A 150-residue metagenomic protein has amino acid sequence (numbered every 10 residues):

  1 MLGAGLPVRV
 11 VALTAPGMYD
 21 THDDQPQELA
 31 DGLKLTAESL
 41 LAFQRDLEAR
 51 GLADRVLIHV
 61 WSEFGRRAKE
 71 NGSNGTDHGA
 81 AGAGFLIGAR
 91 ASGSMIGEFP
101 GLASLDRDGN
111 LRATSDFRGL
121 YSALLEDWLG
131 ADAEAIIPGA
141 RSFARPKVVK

Functional and structural regions predicted by a protein language model:
M1-D46: Anion-binding catalytic surfaces of enzymes that hydrolyze or transfer phosphate/sulfate esters
L2-P7, G51-A53, T76-A80: Extracellular/periplasmic catalytic domains that process cell-envelope and extracellular macromolecules
G3, L41, R45-A49, R66 (+1 more regions): Sec-exported extracytoplasmic/periplasmic mature domains
R9-A12, L57-V60, F85-L86: Structural recognition of the beta-strand scaffold that forms the well-ordered cores of secreted hydrolase catalytic
L40, L47-G72: Metal-dependent active-site segment of extracytoplasmic phospho-/sulfohydrolases and closely related
E48, L102-K150: Membrane-interface soluble catalytic domains
S62-G93: Histidine-centered active-site microenvironments of extracellular/periplasmic hydrolases and transferases
S94-A103: C-terminal regions of proteins
